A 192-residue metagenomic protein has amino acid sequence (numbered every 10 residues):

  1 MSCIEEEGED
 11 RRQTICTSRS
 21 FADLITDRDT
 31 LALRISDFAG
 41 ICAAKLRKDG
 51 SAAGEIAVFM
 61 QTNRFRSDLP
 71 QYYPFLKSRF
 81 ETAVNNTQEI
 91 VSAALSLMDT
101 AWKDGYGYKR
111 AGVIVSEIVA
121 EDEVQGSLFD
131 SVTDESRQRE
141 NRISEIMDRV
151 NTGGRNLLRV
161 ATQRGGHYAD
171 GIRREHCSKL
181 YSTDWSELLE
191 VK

Functional and structural regions predicted by a protein language model:
M1-G105: DNA-contacting surface of Y-family translesion DNA polymerases
Y72, F80-K192: Acidic, metal-coordinating catalytic segment for phosphate/diphosphate chemistry, firing primarily on the Nudix
